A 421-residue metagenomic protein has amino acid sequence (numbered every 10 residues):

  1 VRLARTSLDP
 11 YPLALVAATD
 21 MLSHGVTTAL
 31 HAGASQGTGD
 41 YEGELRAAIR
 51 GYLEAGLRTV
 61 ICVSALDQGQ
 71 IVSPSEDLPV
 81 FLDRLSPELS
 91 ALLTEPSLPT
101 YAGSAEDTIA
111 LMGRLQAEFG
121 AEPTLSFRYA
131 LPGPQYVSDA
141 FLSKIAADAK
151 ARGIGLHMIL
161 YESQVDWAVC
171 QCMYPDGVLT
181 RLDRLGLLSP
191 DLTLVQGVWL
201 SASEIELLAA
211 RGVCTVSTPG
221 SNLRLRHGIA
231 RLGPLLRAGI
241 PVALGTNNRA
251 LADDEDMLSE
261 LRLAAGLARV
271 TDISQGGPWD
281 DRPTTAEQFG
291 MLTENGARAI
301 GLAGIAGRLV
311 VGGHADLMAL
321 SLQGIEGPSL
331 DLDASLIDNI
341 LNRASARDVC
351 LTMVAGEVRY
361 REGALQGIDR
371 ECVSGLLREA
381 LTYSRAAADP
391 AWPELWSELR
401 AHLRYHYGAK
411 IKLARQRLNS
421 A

Functional and structural regions predicted by a protein language model:
V1-R58, E106-A121, R378, A386: Alpha-helical scaffold segments that flank or form the walls of functional sites
G25, Y52, Y129, I159 (+10 more regions): Divalent metal-coordination and catalytic microenvironments
S35, A65-Q68, G133-Q135, E162-Q164 (+3 more regions): Active-site-proximal loop/turn and secondary-structure-junction residues that shape catalytic pockets, frequently
G43-V195: Metal-coordinating catalytic core of metallo-dependent amide/deamination hydrolases
I71-S75, F141, Q164-D176, E204-A209 (+4 more regions): Histidine/acidic-residue-rich catalytic or RNA/ligand-binding cores of hydrolases and nuclease-related proteins
A149-G155, L187-P190, L207-V216, R237-V242: Glycine-enriched alpha-helix->loop->beta-strand junction motifs that scaffold or abut catalytic
R184-D191, G233-G324: His/Asp/Glu-enriched, well-ordered alpha-helical/loop segment that forms or immediately abuts the divalent-metal
G290-A421: Active-site microenvironment of metallo-dependent hydrolases
